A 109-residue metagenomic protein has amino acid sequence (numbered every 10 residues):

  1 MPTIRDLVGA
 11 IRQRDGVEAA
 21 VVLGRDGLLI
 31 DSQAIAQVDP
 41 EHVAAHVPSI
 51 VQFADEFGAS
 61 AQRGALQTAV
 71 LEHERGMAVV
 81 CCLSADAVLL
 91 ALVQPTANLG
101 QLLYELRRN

Functional and structural regions predicted by a protein language model:
M1-A19, D26-N109: Acidic, low-complexity cytosolic segments
